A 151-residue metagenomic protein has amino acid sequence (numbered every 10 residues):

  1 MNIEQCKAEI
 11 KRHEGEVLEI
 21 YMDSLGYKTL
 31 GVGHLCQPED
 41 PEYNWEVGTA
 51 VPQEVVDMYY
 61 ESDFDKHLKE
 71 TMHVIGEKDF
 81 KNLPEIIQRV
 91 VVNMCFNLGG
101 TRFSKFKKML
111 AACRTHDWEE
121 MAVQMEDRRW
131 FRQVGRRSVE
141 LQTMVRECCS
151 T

Functional and structural regions predicted by a protein language model:
M1-E19, L25, H34-C36, V51 (+3 more regions): Long, amphipathic alpha-helical surface segments
K7, Y27-T29, Q88: A residue-level signal for beta-strand positions that form part of recognition/binding surfaces within mature
D23-L25, E42-T49: Short, polar loop/linker segments at the starts of domains and inter-domain junctions
L25, L30, I75-K78: Residue-level signal for pocket-adjacent positions within structured domains
T29-G31, V90-N93, E120: Structural recognition of the beta-strand scaffold that forms the well-ordered cores of secreted hydrolase catalytic
T29-P41: A short, structured beta-strand/loop element
P41-E42, R132: A short, polar/proline- and glycine-enriched secondary-structure boundary/capping micro-motif
W45-E77, E85-V92, L98-F103: Alpha-helical segment that forms one wall of the substrate-binding/catalytic cleft in peptidoglycan-active domains
